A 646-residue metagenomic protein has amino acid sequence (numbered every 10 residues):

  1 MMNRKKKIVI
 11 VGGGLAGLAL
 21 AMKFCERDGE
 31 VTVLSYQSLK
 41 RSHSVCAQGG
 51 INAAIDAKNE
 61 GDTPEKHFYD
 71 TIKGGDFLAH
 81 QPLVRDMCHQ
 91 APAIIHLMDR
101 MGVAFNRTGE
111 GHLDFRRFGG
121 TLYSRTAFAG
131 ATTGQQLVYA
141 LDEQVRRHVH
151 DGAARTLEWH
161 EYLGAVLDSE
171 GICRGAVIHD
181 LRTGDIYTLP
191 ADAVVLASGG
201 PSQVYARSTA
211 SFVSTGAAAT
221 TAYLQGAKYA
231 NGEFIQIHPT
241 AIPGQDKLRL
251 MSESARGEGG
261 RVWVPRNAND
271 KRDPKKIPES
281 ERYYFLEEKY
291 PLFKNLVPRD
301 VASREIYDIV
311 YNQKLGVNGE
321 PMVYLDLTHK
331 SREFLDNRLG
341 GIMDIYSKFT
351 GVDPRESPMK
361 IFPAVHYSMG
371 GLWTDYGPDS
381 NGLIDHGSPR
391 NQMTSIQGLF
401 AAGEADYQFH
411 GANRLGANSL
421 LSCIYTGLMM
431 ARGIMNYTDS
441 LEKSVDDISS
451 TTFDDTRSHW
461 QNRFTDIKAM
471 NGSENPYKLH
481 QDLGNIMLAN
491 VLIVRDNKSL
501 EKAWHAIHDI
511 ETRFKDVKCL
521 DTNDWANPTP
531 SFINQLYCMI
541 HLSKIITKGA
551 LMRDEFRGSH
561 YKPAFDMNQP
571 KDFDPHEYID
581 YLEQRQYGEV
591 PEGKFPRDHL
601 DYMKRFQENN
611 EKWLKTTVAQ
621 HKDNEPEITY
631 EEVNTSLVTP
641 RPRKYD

Functional and structural regions predicted by a protein language model:
M2-K7, L20-K23, G29, S38-K40 (+11 more regions): Glycine- and aromatic-enriched mobile tails/lids
G12-L15: Glycine-rich Rossmann-fold phosphate-binding loop(s) that bind the pyrophosphate of adenine dinucleotide cofactors
G29-S35, N231: Short beta-strand "acidic-cap" motif of Rossmann-like dinucleotide-binding folds
Q37-D70, Q236, K247-L250: Conserved N-terminal glycine-rich FAD pyrophosphate-binding loop of Rossmann-like flavoproteins
D99-D185, P190, A197, A241-R249: Conserved redox-cofactor binding core of oxidoreductases
G164-T188, V352, E356-F409: FAD-site-proximal beta/loop scaffold in flavoenzymes
A193-R249, V317, H410-G433: Glycine-rich loop(s) and the adjacent beta-strand/alpha-helix scaffold that form part
T221, A227-S357, G433-N436: An anion/pyrophosphate-binding glycine-rich loop and adjacent beta-alpha core in soluble alpha-beta enzymes
